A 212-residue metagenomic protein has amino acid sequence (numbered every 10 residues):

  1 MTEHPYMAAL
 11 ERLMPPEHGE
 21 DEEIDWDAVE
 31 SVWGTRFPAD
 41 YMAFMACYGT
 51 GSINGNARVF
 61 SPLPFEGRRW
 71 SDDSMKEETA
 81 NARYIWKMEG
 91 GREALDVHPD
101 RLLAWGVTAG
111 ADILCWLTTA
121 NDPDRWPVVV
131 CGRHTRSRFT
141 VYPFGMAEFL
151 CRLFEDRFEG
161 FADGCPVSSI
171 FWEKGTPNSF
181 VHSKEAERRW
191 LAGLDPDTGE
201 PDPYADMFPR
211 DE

Functional and structural regions predicted by a protein language model:
M1-G110, A162-P166, F180, K184-E212: A surface-exposed partner-binding patch
G106, L117, V129-C131: Residues in well-ordered beta-strands of folded domains
A111-D112, T135: Helix-driven interaction modules
D112-T119: Short, surface-exposed beta-strand/loop micro-motifs that present aromatic residues
A120-R125: Short, solvent-exposed loop/turn segments that connect beta-strands within catalytic domains and beta-strand-rich
V129-G160: Compact, glycine/acidic-enriched structural inserts
F149-C165, K174-V181: A general structural signal for short secondary-structure boundary/capping elements
I170-W172: Intrinsically disordered, low-complexity mixed-charge segments
